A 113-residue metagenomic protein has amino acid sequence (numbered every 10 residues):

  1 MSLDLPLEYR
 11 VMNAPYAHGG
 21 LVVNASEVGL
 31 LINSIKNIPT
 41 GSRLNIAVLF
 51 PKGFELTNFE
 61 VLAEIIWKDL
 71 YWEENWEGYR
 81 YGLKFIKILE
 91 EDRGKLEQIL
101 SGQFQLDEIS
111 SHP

Functional and structural regions predicted by a protein language model:
M1-P113: Structured alpha-helical
